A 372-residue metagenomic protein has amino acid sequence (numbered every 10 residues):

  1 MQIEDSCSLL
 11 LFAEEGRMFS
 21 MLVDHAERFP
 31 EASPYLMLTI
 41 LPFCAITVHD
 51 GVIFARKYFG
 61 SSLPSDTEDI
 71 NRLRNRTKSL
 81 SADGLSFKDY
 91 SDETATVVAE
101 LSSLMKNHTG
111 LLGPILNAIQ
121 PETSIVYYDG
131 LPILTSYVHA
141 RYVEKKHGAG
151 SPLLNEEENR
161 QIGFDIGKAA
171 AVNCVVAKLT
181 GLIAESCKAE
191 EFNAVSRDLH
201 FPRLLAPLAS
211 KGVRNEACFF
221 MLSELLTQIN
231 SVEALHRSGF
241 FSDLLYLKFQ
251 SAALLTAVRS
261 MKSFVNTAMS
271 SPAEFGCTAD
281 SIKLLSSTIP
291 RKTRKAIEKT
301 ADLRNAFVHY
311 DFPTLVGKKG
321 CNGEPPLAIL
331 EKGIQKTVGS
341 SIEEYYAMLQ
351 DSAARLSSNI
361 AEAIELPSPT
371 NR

Functional and structural regions predicted by a protein language model:
M1-A296, A328-R372: Amphipathic alpha-helical interface segments
T288-E331: Histidine-centered, metal-coordinating catalytic motifs and their short helical/loop contexts
